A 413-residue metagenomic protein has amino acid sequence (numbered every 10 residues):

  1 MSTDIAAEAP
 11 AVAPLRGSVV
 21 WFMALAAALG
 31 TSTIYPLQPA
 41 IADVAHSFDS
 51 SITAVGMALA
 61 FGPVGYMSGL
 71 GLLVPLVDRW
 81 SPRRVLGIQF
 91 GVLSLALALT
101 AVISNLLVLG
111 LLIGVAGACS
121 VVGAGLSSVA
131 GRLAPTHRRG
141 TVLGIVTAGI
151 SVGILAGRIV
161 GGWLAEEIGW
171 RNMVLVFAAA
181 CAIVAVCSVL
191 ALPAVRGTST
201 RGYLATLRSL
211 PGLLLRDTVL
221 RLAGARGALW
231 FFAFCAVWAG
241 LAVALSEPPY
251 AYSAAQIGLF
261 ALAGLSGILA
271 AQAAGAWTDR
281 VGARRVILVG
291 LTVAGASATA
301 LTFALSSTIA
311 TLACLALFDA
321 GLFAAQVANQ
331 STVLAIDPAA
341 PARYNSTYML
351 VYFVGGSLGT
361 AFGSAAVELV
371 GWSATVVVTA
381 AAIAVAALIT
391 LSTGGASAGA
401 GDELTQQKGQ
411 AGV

Functional and structural regions predicted by a protein language model:
A6-P14, P193-A225: Juxtamembrane intracellular "pre-TM" segments in multi-pass secondary transporters
S68-L106: Conserved MFS/SLC helix-loop-helix module at the cytosolic interface between two early adjacent transmembrane helices
G69-S81, A270-A283, V367: Helix-to-loop junctions at the C-terminal end of transmembrane segments in multipass secondary transporters
V85-A98, A178, R285-T299, A380: Structural signature of the two symmetry-related core transmembrane helices
I113-I150: Cytoplasmic helix-loop-helix junction between adjacent transmembrane helices in 12-TM secondary transporters
V122-A134, A324-D337: Intracellular juxtamembrane helix-capping segments at the cytosolic ends of symmetry-related transmembrane helices
I145-L192: Helix-loop-helix hairpin linking two adjacent transmembrane segments in secondary transporters
R285-N329: C-terminal transmembrane helical hairpin of 12-TM major facilitator-type secondary transporters
